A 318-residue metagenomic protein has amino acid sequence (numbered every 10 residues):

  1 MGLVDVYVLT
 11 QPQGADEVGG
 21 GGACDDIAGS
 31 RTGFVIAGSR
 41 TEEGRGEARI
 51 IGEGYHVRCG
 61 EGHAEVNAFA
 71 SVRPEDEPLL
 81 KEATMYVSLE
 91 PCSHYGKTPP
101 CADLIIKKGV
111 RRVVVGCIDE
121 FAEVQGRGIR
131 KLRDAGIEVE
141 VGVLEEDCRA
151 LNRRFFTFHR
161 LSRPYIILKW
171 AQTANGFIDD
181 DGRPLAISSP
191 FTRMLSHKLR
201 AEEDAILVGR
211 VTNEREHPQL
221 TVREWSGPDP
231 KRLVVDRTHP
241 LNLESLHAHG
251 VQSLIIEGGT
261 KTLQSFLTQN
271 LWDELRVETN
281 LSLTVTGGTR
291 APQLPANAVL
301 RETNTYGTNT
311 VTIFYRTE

Functional and structural regions predicted by a protein language model:
M1-Q11, D16-G19, A23, D76 (+5 more regions): Enzymes that bind and transform nitrogen-containing heteroaromatic metabolites
D5-V8, R31-R49, W170-A171, T312: Short beta-strand scaffold segments in enzyme catalytic cores
D16-G19, R58, V72, N152: Generic helix-packing signal
G38, E90, I118, V235-R237 (+1 more regions): Cofactor-binding loop segments of dinucleotide-utilizing enzymes, especially the Rossmann-like FAD- and NAD(P)+-binding
R49-D147, K231, L246-H247, S265-L267: Zn2+-dependent cytidine deaminase-like catalytic core
V124-Q125, A150-N152, Q219, V285: Short Asp/Glu-rich motifs
G142-H159: Short, structured interface segments
